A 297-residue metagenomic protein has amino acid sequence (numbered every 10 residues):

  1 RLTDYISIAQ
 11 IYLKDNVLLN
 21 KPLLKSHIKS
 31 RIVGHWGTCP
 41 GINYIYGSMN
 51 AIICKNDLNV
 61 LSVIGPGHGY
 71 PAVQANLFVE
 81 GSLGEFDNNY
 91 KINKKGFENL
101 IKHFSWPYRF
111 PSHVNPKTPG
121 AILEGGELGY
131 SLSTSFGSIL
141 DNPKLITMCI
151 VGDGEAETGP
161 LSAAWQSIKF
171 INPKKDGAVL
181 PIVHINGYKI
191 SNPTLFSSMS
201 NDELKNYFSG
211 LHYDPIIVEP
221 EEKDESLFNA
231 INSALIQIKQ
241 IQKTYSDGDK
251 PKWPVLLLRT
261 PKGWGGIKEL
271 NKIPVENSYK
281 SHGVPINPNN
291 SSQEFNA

Functional and structural regions predicted by a protein language model:
R1-L19, K25: Amphipathic alpha-helical packing elements
S7, G84-N88, P215: Short, flexible/disordered secondary-structure transition segments
I11, G65-G67, N76, H184 (+1 more regions): Structured loops at beta-to-helix junctions and adjacent beta-edge loops in soluble globular domains
V17-N172: Cofactor-binding active-site loop characterized by glycine-rich and histidine/acidic residues
K117-A297: Glycine-rich ThDP/TPP pyrophosphate-binding loop and its adjacent helix/strand module within ThDP-dependent enzymes
